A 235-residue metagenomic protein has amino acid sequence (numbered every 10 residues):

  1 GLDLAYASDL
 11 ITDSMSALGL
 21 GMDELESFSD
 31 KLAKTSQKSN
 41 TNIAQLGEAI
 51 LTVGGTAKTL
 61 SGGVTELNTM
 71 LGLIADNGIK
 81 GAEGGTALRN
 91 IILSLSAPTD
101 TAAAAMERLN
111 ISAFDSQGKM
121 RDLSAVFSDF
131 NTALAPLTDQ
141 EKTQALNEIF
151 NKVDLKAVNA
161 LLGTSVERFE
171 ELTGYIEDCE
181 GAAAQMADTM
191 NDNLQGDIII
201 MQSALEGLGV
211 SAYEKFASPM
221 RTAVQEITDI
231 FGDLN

Functional and structural regions predicted by a protein language model:
L2-Y6, L10-S27, K31-E48, T52-A97 (+3 more regions): Low-complexity, glycine/alanine/serine/threonine- and acidic/polar-rich repeat/linker tracts characteristic of secreted
